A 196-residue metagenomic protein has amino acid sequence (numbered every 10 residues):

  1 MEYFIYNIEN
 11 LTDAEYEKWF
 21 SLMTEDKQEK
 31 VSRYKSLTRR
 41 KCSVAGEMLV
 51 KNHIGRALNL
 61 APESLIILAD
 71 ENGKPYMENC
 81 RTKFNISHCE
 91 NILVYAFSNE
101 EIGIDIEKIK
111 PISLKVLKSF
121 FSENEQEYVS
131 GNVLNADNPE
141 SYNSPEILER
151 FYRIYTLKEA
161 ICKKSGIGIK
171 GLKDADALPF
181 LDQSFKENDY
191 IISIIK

Functional and structural regions predicted by a protein language model:
M1-K196: Core catalytic alpha/beta fold that binds nucleotide/phospho-ligands
